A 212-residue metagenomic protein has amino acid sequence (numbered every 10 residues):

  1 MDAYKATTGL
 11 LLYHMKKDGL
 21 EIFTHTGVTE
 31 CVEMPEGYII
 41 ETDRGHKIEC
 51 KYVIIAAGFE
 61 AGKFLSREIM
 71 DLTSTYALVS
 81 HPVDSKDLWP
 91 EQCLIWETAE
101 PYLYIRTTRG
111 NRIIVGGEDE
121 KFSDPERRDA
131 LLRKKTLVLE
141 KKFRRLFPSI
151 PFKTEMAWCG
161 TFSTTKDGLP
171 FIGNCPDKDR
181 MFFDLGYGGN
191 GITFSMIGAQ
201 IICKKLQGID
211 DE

Functional and structural regions predicted by a protein language model:
M1-L11, K135-K142, G191, G198: Mid-domain beta-loop-alpha active-site segment that forms a flexible, acidic cofactor/metal-binding surface
M1-R44, I48-C50: Helical element adjacent to the flavin cofactor pocket in flavoenzyme catalytic cores
T24-T26, V32, T42, Y52 (+6 more regions): Active-site proximal loops enriched in glycine and acidic residues that flank catalytic Cys/His/Asp and coordinate
E30-T108: Flavin-dependent oxidoreductases
G62-K63, I95, E100-Y102, E120-D124 (+1 more regions): Glycine-rich phosphate/pyrophosphate-binding beta-alpha loops
T108-N111, P176-D177: Short acidic-glycine loop/turn motifs at beta-strand connectors
G110-R144: Conserved FAD/dinucleotide-binding core of flavoprotein oxidoreductases
D129, R144-E212: C-terminal catalytic lobe of FAD-dependent flavoproteins
